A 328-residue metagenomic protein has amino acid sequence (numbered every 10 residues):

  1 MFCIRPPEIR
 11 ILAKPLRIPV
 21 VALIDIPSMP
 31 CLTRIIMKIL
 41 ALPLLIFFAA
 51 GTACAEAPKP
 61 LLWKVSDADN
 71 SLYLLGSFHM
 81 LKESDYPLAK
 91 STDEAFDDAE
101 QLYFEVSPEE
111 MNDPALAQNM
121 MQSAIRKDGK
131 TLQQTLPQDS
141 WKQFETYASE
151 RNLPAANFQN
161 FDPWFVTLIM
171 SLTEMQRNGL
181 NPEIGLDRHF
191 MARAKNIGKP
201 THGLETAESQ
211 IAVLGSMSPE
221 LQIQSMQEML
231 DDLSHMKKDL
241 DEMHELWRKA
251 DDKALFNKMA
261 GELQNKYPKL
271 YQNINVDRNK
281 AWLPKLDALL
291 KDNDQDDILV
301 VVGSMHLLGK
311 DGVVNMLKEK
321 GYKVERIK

Functional and structural regions predicted by a protein language model:
E8-R10, R17: Charged/polar low-complexity intrinsically disordered segments
A41-A50: Bacterial N-terminal signal peptides
A53-A55: Boundary at the C-terminal end of the N-terminal hydrophobic targeting segment
L62, S66-I274: Structured, acidic catalytic/metal-binding patches in enzyme active sites
P268-K328: A cross-kingdom marker for long, charged
